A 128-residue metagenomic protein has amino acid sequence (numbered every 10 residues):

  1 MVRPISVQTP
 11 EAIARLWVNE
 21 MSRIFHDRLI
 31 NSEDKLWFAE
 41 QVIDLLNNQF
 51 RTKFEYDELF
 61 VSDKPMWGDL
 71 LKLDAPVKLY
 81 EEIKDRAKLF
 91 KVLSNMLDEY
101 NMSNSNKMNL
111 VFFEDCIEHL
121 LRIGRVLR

Functional and structural regions predicted by a protein language model:
V2-R128: AAA+ P-loop NTPase catalytic core
